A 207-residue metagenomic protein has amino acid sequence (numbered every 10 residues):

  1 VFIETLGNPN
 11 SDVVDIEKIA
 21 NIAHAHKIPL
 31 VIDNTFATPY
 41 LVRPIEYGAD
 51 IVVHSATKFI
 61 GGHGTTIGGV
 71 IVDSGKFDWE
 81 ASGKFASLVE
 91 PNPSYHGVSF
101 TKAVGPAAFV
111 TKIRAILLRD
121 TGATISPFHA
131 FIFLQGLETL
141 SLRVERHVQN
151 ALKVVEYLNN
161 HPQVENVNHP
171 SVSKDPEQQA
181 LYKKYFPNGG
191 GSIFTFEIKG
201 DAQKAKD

Functional and structural regions predicted by a protein language model:
V1-H161, N168: Conserved PLP-enzyme active-site core in the AAT-like
T121-T124, A130, T139, A151-D207: Conserved small-domain helix->loop->beta segment predominantly found in fold-type I
